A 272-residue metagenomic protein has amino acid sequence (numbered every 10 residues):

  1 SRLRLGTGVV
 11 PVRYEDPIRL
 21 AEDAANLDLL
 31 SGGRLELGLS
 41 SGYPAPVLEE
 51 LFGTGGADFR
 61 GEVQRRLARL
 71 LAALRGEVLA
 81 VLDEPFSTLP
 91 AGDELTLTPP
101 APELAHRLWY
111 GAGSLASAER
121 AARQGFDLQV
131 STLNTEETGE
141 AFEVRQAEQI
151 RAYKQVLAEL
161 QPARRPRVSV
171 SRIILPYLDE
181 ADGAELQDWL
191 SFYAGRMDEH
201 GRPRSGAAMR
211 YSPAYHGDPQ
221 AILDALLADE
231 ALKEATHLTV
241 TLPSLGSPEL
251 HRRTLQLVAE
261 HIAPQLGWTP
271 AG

Functional and structural regions predicted by a protein language model:
S1-T7, V258-P270: Alpha-helix-loop-beta-strand connector modules within alpha/beta enzyme cores
R2, S31, A122-Q129, E234: Glycine-enriched alpha-helix->loop->beta-strand junction motifs that scaffold or abut catalytic
L5-G8, L35-L39, R107-G111, F126-S131 (+2 more regions): Hydrophobic faces of well-ordered beta-strands that scaffold small-molecule active sites in alpha/beta enzyme cores
P11, T132-E143, T239-R252: Glycine-rich, proline-tolerant flexible connector loops at the mouths of alpha/beta enzymes
R13-V81, L128, E136: Flexible, glycine-rich active-site loops centered on histidine and acidic residues that chelate a metal or position
D23, G113-E119, P219-D229: Short, acidic/polar
A57-L97, V130, T138-T236, T269-G272: An alpha-helical appendage that flanks or caps ligand/catalytic pockets
A116-E137: A conserved active-site cap/scaffold subdomain adjacent to cofactor or substrate pockets
